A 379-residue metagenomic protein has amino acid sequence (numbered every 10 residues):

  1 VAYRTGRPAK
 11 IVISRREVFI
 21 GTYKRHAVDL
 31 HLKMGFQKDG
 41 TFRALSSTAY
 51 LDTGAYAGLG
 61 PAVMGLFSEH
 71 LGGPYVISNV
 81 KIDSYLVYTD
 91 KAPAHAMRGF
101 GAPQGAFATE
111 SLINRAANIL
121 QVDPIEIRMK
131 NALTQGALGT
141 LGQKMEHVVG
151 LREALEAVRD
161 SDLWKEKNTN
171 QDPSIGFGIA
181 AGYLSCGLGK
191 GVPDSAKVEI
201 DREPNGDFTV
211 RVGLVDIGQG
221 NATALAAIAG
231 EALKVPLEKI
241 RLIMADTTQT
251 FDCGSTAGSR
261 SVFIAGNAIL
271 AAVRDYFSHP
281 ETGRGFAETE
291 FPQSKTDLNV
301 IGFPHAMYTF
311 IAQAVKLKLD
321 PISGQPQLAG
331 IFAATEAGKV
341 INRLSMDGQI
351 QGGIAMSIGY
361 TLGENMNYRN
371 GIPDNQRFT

Functional and structural regions predicted by a protein language model:
V1-E153, D160, K165-T379: Cofactor-binding beta-sheet edge motifs in enzyme active sites
